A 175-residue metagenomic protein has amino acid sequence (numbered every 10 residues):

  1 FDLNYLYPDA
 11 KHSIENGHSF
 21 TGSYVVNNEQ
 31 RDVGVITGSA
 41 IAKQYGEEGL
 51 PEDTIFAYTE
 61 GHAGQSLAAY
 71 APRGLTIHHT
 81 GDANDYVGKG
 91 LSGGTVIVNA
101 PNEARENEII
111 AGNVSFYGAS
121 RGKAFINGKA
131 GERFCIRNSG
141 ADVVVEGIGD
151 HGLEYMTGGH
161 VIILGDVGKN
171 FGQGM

Functional and structural regions predicted by a protein language model:
F1-M175: Long, distal/terminal scaffolding or interaction modules with repetitive or compositionally biased sequence
